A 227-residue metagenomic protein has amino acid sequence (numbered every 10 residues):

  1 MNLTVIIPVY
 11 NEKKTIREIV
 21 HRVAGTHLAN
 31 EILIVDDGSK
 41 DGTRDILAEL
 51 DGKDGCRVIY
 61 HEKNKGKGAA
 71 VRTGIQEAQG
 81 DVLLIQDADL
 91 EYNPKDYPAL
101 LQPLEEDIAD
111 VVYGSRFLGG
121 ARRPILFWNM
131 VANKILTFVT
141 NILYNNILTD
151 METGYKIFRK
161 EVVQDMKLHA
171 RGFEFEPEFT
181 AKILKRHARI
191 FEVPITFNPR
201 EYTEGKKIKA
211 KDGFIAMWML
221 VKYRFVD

Functional and structural regions predicted by a protein language model:
N2-T4, E31, E178: Cell-envelope/extracellular polymer assembly enzymes that use nucleotide-activated donors
L3-E12, I19, T26, V35: A conserved hydrophobic helix/loop-capping motif in glycosyltransferases and polysaccharide synthases
K14-E18, D41-L50: Acidic helix N-cap motif at the loop->helix transition within catalytic regions of sugar-transfer enzymes
V20, A24, A29-S39, I59-H61: Short beta-strand/loop segment that forms part of the nucleotide-sugar
N30-L33, R44-E77: Conserved donor nucleotide-binding strand/loop of the catalytic core
D36-D45, L90: A conserved acidic beta->alpha catalytic loop
K63-E77, V82, P94-F173, N198-V221: Acceptor/aglycone-binding surface of glycosyltransferases and processive sugar-polymer synthases
